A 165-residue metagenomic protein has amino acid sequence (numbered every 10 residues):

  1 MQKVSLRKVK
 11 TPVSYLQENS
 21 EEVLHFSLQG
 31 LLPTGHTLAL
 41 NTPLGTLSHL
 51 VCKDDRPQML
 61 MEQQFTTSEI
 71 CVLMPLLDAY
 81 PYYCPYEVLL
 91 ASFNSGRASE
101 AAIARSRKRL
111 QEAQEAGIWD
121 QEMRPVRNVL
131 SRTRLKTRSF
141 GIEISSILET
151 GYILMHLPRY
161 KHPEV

Functional and structural regions predicted by a protein language model:
Q2-F65, E69-I70: Short boundary/linker motifs that mark transitions into or out of structured domains
Y15, Y80-Y86, Y152, Y160: Sequence-level detector for tyrosine residue identity
F26-L50, E115-V165: DNA-binding patch around the recognition helix
C52-R56, R109-A116: Short glycine/proline-rich turn/loop motifs
D54, V72-L73, D78, T133 (+1 more regions): Generic structural signal for short, flexible, solvent-exposed coil/loop and linker residues
Q58-Q63, A79, A116-R124: Short, charged/polar micro-motifs that form catalytic or ligand-binding hotspots
M61-R109: Short amphipathic alpha-helical recognition elements used for nucleic-acid or partner binding across transcription
